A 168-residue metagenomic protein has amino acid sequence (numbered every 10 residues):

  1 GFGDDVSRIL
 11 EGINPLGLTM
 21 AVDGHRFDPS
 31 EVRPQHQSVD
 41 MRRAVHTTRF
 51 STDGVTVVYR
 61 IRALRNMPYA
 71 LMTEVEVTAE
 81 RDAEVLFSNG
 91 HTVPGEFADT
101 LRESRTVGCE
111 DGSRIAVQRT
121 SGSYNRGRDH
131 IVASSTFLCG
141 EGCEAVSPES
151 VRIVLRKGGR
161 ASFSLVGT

Functional and structural regions predicted by a protein language model:
G1-T168: Beta-sandwich/jelly-roll carbohydrate-recognition scaffolds of carbohydrate-active enzymes
